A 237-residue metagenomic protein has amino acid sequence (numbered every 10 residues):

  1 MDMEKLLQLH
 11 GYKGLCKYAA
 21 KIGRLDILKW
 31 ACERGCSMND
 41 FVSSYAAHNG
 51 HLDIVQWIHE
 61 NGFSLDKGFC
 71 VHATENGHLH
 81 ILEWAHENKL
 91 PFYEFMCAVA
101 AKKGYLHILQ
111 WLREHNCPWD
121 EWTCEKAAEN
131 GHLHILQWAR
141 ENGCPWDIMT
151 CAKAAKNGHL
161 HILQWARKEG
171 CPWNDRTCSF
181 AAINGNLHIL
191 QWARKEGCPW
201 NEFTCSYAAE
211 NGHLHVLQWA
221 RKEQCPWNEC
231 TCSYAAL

Functional and structural regions predicted by a protein language model:
M1-L237: Ankyrin repeat (ANK) tandem alpha-helical domains that serve as protein-protein interaction scaffolds, prominent
